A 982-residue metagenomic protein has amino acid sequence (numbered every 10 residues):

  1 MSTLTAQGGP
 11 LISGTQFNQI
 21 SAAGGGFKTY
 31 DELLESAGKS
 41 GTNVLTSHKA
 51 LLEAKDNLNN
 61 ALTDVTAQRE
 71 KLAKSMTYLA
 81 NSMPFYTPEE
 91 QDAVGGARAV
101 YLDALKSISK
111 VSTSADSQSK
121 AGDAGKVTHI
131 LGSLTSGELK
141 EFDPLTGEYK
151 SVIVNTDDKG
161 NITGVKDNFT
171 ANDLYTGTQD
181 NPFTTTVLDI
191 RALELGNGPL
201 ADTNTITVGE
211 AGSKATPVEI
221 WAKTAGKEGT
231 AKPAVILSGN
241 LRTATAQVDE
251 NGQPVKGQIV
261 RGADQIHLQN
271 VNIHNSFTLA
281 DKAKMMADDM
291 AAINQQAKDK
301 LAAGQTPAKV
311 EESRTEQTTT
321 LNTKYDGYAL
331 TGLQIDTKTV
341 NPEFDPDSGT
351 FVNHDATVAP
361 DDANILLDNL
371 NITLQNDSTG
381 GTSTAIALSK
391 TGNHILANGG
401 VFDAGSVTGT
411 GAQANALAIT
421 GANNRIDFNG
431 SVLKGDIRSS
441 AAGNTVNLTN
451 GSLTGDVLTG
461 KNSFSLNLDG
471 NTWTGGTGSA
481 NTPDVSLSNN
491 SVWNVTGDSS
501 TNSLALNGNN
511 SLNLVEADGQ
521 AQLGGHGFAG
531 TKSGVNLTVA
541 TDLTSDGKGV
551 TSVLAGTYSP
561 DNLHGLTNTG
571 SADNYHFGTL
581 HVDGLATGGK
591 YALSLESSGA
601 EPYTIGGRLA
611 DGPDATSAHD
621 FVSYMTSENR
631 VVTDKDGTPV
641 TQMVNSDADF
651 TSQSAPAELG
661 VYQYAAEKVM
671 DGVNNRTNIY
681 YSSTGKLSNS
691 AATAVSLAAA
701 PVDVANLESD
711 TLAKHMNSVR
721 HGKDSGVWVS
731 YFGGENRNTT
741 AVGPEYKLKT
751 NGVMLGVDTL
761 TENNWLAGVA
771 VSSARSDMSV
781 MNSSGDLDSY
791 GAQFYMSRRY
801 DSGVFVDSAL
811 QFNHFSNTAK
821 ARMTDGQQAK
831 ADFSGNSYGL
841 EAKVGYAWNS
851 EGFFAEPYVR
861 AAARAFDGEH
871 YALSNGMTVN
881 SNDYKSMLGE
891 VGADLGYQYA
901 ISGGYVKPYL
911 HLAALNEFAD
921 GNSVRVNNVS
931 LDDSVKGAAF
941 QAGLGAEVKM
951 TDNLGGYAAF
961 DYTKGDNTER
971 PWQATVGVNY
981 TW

Functional and structural regions predicted by a protein language model:
S2-D123, V127, L131, D143 (+7 more regions): Outer-membrane translocation/initiation segment of Type V secreted surface proteins
G9-E35, T77, N81-P84, A99-L105 (+15 more regions): Extracellular beta-strand/beta-solenoid scaffold signature
P10, N18, N43, G125-H129 (+9 more regions): Hydrophobic beta-strand segments of well-ordered beta-sheets in folded domains
A22, N43, H129-I130, S136 (+19 more regions): All-beta strand scaffolds that present successive hydrophobic residues in beta-strands
G137, I190-L193, G198, N204 (+18 more regions): Solvent-exposed loop/turn tips at the surfaces of repeat/solenoid architectures
D189, E194, T207, E219-W221 (+26 more regions): Extracellular beta-strand solenoid repeats
H274, T278, A329, D336 (+17 more regions): Membrane translocator/pore-forming domains, dominated by Gram-negative outer-membrane beta-barrels
T445, N450-T454, L458-T616: Extracellular beta-strand/loop-rich repeat segments of large surface/secreted proteins
